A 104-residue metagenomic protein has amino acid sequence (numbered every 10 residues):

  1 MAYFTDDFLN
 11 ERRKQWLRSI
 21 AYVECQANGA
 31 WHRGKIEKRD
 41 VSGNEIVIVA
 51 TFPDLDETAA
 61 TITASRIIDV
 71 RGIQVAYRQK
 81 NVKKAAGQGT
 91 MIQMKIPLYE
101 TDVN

Functional and structural regions predicted by a protein language model:
M1-I62, V70-N104: Small cysteine-rich, disulfide-bonded extracellular modules of the LU/uPAR three-finger superfamily and closely related
